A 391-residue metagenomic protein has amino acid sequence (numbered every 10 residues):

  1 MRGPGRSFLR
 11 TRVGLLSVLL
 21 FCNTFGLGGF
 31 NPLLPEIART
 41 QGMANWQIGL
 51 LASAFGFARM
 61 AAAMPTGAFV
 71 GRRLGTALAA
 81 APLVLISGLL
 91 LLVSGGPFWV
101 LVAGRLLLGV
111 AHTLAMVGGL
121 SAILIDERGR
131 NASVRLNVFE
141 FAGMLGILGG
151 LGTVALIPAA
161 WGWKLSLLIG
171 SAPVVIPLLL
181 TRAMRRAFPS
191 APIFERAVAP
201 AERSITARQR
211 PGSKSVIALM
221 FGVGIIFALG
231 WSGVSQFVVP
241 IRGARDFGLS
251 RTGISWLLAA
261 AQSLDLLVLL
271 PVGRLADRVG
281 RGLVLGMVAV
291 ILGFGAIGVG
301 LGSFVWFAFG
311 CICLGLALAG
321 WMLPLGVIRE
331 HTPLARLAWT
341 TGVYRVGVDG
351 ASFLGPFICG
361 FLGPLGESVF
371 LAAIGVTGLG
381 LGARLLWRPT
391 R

Functional and structural regions predicted by a protein language model:
M1-R10, R186-M220: Juxtamembrane intracellular "pre-TM" segments in multi-pass secondary transporters
P32-W46, F237-T252: Short amphipathic helix-loop junctions that connect adjacent transmembrane helices in Major Facilitator Superfamily/SLC
G56-M64, I147-L148, Q262-L270, S352-F353: Residue-level signature of mid-helix packing/kink "hotspots" within the transmembrane helices of 12-pass Major
A62-L74, V268-G280: Helix-to-loop junctions at the C-terminal end of transmembrane segments in multipass secondary transporters
T76-L91, L283-I297: Structural signature of the two symmetry-related core transmembrane helices
W99-L107, V305-C313: Paired small-residue
L106-G143, G326: Cytoplasmic helix-loop-helix junction between adjacent transmembrane helices in 12-TM secondary transporters
F139-R185, E367: Helix-loop-helix hairpin linking two adjacent transmembrane segments in secondary transporters
